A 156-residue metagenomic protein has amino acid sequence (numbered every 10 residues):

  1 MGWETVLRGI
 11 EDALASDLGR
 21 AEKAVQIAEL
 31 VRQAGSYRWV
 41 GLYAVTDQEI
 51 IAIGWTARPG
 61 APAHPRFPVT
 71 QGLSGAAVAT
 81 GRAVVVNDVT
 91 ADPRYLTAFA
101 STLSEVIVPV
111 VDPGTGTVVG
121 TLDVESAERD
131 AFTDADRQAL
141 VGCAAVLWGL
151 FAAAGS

Functional and structural regions predicted by a protein language model:
W3-L7, E11, G120, E125-S156: Juxtadomain coupling helices with adjacent low-complexity linkers
G9-D17, V25-A34, A76, V146 (+1 more regions): Amphipathic alpha-helical regulatory segments at dimerization interfaces that relay allosteric signals between sensory
S16-I53: Helix-loop-beta substructure at the N-terminus of cytosolic sensory domains that couple signal/ligand detection
A34, T97-L103: Short loop/turn motifs at secondary-structure junctions and domain boundaries
W39, I107, T121: Short hydrophobic/aromatic beta-strand element in the GNAT-like acyltransferase core that lines or flanks the acyl-donor
A44-A98: Regulatory sensory and allosteric helical modules in signal-transduction proteins and certain transcription factors
S104-G114: A short, aliphatic-rich beta-strand micro-motif
